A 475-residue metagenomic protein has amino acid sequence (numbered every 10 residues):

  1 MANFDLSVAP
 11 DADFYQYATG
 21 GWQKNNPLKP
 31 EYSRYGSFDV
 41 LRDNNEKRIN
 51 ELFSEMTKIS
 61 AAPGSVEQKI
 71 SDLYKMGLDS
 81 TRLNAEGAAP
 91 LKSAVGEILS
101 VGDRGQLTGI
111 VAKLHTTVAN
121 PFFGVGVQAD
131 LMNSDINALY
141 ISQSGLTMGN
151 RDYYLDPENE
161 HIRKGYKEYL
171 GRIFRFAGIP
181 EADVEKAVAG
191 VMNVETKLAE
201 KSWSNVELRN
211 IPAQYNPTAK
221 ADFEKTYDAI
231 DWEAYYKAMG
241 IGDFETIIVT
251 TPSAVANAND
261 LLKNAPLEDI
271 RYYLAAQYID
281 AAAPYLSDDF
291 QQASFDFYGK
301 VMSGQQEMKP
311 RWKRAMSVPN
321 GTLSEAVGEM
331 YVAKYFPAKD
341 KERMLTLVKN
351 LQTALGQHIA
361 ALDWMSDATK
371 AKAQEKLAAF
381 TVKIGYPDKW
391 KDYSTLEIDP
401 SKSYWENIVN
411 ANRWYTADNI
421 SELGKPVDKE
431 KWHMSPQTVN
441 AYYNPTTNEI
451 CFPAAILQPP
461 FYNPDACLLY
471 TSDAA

Functional and structural regions predicted by a protein language model:
M1-D13: N-terminal module-boundary/linker segments of secreted carbohydrate-active enzymes
P10-A12, G20-Y74: Active-site-surrounding "flap" and adjacent substrate/cofactor-binding loops of secreted or lumenal enzymes, prototyped
Y17-G21, N25, L52-M56, S80 (+8 more regions): Structured segments of extracytoplasmic/periplasmic soluble domains in secreted or envelope-associated proteins
W22-N26, M148-G149, P460: Short, solvent-exposed loop/turn elements at domain surfaces
E31-F53, A182-K201, S472: Short secondary-structure subsegments characteristic of cysteine-rich extracellular domains
E55-T346: Noncatalytic, helix-rich "gating/capping" subdomain that lines the substrate-entry/channel surface of large enzyme
V191, K197, T226-I230, I248-P252 (+4 more regions): Intrinsically disordered, low-complexity linker/terminal regions across diverse proteins
